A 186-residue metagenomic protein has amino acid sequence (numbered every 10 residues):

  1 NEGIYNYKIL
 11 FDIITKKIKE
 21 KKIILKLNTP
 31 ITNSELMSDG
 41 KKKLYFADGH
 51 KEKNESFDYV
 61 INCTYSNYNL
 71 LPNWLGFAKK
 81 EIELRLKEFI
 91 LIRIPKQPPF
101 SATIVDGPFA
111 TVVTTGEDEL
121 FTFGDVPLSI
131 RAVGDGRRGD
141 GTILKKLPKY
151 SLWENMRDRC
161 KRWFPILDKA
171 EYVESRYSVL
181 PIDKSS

Functional and structural regions predicted by a protein language model:
N1-K17, K26, K145-L152: Short beta-strand to alpha-helix junction loop
G3, T32, N62, S66-Y68 (+1 more regions): Short, solvent-exposed loop/turn segments at secondary-structure junctions
I4, S151-S186: Flavin (FAD/FMN) cofactor-binding core of flavoprotein oxidoreductases
I24-K43: A conserved short coil-to-beta-strand element within the FAD-binding core of flavoproteins
N33-E35, S101-A102, T111-V113: Short, surface-exposed charged micro-motifs
L44-D48: Short beta-strand segments that buttress and anchor functional surface loops
H50-S101, E117-E119: Central helical "cap/lid" subdomain
V112-W163: Conserved FAD/dinucleotide-binding core of flavoprotein oxidoreductases
